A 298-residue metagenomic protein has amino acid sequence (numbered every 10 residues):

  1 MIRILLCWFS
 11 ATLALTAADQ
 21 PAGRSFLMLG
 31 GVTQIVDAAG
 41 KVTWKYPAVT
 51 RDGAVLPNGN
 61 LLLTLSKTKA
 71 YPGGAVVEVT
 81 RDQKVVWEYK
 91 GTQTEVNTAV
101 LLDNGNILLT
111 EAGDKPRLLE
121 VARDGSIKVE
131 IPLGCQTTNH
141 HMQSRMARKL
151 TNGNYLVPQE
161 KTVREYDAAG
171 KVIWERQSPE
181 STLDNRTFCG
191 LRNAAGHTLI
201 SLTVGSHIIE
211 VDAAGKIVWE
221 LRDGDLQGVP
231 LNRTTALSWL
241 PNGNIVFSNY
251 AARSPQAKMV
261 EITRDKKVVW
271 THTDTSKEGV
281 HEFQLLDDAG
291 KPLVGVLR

Functional and structural regions predicted by a protein language model:
R3-T16: Bacterial N-terminal signal peptides
A18-R298: Histidine-/acidic-rich catalytic cores in large beta-rich domains
